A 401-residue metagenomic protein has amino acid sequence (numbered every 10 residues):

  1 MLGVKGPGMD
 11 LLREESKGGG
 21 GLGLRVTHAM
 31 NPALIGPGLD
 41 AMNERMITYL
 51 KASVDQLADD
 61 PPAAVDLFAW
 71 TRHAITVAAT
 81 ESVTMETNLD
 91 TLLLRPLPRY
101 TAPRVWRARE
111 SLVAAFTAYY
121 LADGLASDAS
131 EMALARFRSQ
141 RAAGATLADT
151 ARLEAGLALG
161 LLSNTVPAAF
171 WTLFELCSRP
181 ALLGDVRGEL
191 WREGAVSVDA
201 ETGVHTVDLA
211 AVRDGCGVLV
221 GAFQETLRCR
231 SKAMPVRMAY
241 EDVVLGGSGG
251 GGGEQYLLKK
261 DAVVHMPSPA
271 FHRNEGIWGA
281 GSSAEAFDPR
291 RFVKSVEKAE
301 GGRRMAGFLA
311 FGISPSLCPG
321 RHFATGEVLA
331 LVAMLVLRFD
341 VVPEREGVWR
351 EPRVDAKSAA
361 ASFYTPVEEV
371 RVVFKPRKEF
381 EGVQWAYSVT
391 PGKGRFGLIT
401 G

Functional and structural regions predicted by a protein language model:
M1-I47: Cytochrome P450 substrate-recognition site 1
D40-E44, D59-A79, T87, P96-A114 (+1 more regions): Cytochrome P450
M85-G144: Cytochrome P450 catalytic core segment centered on helix I
F137-W191, A195, T226, G320 (+1 more regions): Central I-helix of cytochrome P450 enzymes
L182, R304, R321-A359, T365-V367: Cytochrome P450 heme-binding "Cys pocket" and the immediately downstream C-terminal segment
A200-E254, H265, E275: Conserved cytochrome P450 K-helix E-x-x-R motif and the immediately C-terminal K′/meander segment
D214-R230, S362-G401: C-terminal domain-closing interface element
M266-K298: Conserved cytochrome P450 K-helix/beta-meander segment immediately N-terminal to the heme-binding cysteine loop
